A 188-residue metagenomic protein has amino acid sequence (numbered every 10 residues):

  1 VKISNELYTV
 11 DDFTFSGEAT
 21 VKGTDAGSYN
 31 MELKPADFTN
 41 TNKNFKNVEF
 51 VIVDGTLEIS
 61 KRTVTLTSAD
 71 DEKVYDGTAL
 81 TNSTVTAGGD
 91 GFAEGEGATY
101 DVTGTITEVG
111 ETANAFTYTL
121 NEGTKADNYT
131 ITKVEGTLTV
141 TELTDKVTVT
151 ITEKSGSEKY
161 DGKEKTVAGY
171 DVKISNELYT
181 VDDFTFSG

Functional and structural regions predicted by a protein language model:
V1-G188: Solvent-exposed beta-strand/loop surfaces, strongest in extracytoplasmic domains of secreted and cell-surface proteins
